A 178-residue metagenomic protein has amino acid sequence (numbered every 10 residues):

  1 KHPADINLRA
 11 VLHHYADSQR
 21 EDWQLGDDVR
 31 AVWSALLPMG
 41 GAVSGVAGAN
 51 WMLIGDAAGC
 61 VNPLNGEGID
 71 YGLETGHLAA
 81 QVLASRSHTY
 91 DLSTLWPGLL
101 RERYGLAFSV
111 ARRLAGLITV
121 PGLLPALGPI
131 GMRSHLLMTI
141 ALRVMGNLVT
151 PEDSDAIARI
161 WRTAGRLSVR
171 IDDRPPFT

Functional and structural regions predicted by a protein language model:
H2-V82, H88-Y90, L95: FAD/FMN-dependent oxidoreductases across multiple families
Q81-T178: C-terminal helical "tail/cap" subdomain of flavin- and related membrane-associated enzymes
